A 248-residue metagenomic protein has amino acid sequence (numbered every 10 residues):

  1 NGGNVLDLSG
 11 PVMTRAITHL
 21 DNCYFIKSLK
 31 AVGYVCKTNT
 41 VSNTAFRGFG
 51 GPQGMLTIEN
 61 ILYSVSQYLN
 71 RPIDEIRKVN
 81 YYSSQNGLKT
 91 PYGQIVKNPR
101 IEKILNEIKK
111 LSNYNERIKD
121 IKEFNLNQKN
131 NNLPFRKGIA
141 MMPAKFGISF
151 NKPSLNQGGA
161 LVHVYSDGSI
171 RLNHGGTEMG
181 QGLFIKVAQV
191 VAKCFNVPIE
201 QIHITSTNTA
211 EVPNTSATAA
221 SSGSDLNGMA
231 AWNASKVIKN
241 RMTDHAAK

Functional and structural regions predicted by a protein language model:
N1-G54, K129-K248: Gly/Pro-rich active-site capping loops and adjacent beta-alpha segments that organize cofactor/substrate pockets
A45-K119, A220-K248: N-terminal leader/propeptide and maturation segments of large enzyme subunits in energy/redox metabolism and hydrolases
V79, K122, T205-T207: Residue-level "edge-of-site" marker
Y81-S169: Helix-loop-helix junctions that connect adjacent transmembrane helices in secondary transporters/permeases, recognized
